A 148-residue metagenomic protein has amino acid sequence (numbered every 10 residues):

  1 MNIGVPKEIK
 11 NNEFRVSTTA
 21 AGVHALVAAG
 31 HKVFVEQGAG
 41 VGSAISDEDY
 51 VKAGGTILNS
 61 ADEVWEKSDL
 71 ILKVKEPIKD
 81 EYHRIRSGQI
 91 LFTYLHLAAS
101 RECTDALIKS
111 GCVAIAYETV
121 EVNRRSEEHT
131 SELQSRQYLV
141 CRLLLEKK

Functional and structural regions predicted by a protein language model:
M1-E127, S131: Structural/interface elements that position substrates and couple domains in central-metabolism enzymes
E132-K148: Positively charged, low-complexity/disordered segments
